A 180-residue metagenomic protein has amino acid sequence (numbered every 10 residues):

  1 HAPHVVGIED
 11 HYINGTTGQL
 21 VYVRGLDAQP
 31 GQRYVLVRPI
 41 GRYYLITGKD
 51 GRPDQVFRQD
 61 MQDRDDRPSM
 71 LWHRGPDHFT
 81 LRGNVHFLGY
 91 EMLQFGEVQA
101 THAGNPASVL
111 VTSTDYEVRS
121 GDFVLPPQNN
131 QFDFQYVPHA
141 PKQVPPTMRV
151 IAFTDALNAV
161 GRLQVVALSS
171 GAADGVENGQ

Functional and structural regions predicted by a protein language model:
H1-Q180: Surface-exposed, polar/charged interaction patches used for macromolecular assembly or partner binding
